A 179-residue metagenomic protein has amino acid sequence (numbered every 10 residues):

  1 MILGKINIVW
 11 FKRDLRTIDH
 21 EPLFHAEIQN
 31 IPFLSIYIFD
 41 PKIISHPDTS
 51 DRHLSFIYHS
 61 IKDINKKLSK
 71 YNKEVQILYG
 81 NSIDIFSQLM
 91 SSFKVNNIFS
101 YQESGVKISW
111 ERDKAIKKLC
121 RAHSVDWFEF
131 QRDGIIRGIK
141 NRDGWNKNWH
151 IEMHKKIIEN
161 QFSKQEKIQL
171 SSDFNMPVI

Functional and structural regions predicted by a protein language model:
M1-K73: N-terminal beta-strand-loop-alpha-helix module at the start of alpha/beta ligand-binding or catalytic domains
K12, I38-P41, G80, E103 (+1 more regions): Cofactor-binding loop segments of dinucleotide-utilizing enzymes, especially the Rossmann-like FAD- and NAD(P)+-binding
L15, I57, Y79, I108-S109: Charged, low-complexity surface patches
L34-I36, Q76, F99, F128: Hydrophobic/aromatic beta-strand patches that form the interior of the parallel beta-sheet core in alpha/beta enzyme
E74-S82: Short beta->alpha junction loops
S82-I179: Beta-rich, aromatic/charged-enriched effector core domains that present basic-aromatic interfaces for binding
